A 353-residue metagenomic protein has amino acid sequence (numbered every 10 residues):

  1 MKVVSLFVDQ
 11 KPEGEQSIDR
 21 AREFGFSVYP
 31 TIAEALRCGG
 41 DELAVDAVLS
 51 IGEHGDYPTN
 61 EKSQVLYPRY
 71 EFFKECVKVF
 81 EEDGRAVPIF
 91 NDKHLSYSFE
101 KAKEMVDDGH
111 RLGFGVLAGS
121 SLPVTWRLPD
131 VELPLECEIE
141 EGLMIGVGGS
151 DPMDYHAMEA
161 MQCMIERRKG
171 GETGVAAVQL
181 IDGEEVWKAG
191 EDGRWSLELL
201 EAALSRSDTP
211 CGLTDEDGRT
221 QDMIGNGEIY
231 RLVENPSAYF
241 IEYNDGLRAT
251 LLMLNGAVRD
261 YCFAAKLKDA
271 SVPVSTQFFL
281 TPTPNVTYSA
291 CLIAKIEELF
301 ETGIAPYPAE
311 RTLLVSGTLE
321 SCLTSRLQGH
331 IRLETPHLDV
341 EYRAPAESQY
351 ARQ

Functional and structural regions predicted by a protein language model:
M1-P88, K101-E104, H110-L112, E166-D215 (+5 more regions): N-terminal glycine-/serine-/threonine-rich beta1-alpha1-beta2 phosphate-ribose binding loop of Rossmann-like
M1-V4, D9-P12, R20-R22, I32-E34 (+10 more regions): Viral RNA-dependent RNA polymerase
C38, D56-T59, Y97-E100, T125-R127 (+5 more regions): Short catalytic/ligand-binding loop motif for oxyanion handling, primarily in non-cytosolic enzymes, centered on
V65-F73, S120, M153-D154, N285-Y288: Phosphate/oxyanion-binding active-site loops and adjacent basic polyanion-contact surfaces
K74, G84-I165: A contiguous active-site-proximal alpha/beta segment in oxidoreductase catalytic domains
G113, G329-H330: Glycine-centered short loops/turns at secondary-structure junctions
L143-V147, H156-T283, A290-E310, L319-L323 (+1 more regions): Contiguous beta-strand/loop segments that form the cofactor/metal-binding neighborhood of enzyme cores
